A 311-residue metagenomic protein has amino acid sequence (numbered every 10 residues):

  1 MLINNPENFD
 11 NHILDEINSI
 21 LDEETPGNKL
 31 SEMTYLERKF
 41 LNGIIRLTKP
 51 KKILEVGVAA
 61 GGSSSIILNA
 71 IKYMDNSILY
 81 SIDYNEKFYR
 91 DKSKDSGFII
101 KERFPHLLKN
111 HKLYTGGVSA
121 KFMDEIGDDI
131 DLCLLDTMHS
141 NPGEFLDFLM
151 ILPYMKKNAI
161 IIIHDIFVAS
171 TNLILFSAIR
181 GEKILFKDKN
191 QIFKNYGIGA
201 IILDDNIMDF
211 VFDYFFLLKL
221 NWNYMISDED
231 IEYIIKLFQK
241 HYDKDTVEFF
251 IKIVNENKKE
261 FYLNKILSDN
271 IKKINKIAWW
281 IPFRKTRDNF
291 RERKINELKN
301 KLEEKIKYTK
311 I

Functional and structural regions predicted by a protein language model:
M1-K39: Mobile, glycine- and charge-enriched loop segments and immediately flanking short secondary-structure elements within
G27-E32, R38-P282, K301, Y308: S-adenosylmethionine/decaboxylated-SAM
